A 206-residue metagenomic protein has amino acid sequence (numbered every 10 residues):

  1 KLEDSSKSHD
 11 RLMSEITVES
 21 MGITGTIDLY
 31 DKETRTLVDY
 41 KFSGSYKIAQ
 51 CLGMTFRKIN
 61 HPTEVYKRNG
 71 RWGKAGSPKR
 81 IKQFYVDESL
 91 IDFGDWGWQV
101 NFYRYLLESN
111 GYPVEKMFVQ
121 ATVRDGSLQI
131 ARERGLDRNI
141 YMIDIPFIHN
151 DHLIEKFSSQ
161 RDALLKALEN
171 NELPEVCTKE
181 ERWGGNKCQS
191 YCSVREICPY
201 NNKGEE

Functional and structural regions predicted by a protein language model:
K1-L37, G44-N69, E108, A131-R134: Metal-dependent nuclease catalytic cores that hydrolyze phosphodiester bonds in DNA/RNA, characterized by
M13, T36-Y40, V114-A121: A structural signal for short, well-ordered beta-strand segments and their strand-loop junctions that often border
M21-G22, D95-Q99: Short, glycine/acidic-rich beta->alpha junctions
Y40-F42, W96: Tryptophan-centric aromatic hotspots in well-structured domains and transmembrane helices
F42-Y46, R124-D125: Short connector loops/turns at beta-strand edges and beta->alpha or beta->beta junctions
T63-D95, F102-E206: Metal-dependent nuclease catalytic regions and adjoining charged, substrate-binding loops involved in nucleic-acid end
